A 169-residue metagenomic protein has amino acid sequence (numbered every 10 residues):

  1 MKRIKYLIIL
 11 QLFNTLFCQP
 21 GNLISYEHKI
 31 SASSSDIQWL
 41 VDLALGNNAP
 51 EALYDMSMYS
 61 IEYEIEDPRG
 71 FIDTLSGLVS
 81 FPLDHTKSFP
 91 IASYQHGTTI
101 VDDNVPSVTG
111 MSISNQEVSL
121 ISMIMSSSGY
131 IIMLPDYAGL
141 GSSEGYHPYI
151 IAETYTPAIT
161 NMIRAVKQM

Functional and structural regions predicted by a protein language model:
I4-T15: Sec-dependent N-terminal signal peptides
Q19-K87: Catalytic-loop region of hydrolases
M56, G70-D73, S114-V118, P148-T156: Solvent-exposed, acidic/flexible segments
P68-S76, P82-I124: Short, surface-exposed "cap/lid" segments of acyl-processing enzymes
I91, G129-D136: A fold-wide structural signal in alpha/beta-hydrolase
T98, D136-L140: Short beta-to-alpha linker loops that shape the active-site pocket of alpha/beta-hydrolase fold enzymes
G139-P148: Glycine-rich "HGGG/HGxG" loop immediately N-terminal to the catalytic nucleophile of the alpha/beta-hydrolase
Y149-M169: Alpha/beta-hydrolase active-site loop
